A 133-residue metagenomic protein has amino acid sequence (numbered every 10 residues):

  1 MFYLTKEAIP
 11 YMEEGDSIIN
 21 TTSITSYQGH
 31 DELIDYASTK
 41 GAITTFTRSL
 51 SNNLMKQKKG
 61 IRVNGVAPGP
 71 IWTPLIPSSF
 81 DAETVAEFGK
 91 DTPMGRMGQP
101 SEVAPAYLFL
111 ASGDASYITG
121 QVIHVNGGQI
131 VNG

Functional and structural regions predicted by a protein language model:
T5, T39, T47: Active-site helix of classical SDR
P10-Y11, N52-K56, S116: Alpha-helical segment proximal to the catalytic Tyr-Lys
G15, Q28-I34, G95, G113: Active-site loop immediately N-terminal to the catalytic Tyr-X3-Lys motif of short-chain dehydrogenase/reductase
S23: Residue(s) in the substrate-gating loop at a strand-loop-helix junction that position the organic substrate next
Q28, M94, Y107-L108, T119-G133: Short C-terminal tail/terminal secondary-structure segment of NAD(P)H-dependent dehydrogenase/reductase domains
Q57-R62, I118-G120: Short, small/polar-rich loop/turn modules that mediate ligand/substrate recognition or access, typified
G69-T92, N132-G133: A glycine/serine/threonine-rich, flexible loop-to-helix segment that serves as the NAD(P) cofactor-binding "lid"
T92-V103: A conserved structural motif in NAD(P)-dependent oxidoreductases
